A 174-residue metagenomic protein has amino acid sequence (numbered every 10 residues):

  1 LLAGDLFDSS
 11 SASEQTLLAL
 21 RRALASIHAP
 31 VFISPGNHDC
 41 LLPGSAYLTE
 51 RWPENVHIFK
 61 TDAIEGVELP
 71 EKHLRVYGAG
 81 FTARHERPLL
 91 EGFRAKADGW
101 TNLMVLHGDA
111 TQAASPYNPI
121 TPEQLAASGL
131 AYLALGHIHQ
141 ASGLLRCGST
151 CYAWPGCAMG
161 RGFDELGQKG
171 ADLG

Functional and structural regions predicted by a protein language model:
L1-L2: Active-site metal-binding motif and surrounding structural segment of the metallo-beta-lactamase
D5: Conserved active-site aspartate in kinases
D8-A153, C157-Q168: His/Asp/Glu-rich metal-coordinating catalytic cores of metallo-dependent phosphodiesterases/hydrolases acting on
